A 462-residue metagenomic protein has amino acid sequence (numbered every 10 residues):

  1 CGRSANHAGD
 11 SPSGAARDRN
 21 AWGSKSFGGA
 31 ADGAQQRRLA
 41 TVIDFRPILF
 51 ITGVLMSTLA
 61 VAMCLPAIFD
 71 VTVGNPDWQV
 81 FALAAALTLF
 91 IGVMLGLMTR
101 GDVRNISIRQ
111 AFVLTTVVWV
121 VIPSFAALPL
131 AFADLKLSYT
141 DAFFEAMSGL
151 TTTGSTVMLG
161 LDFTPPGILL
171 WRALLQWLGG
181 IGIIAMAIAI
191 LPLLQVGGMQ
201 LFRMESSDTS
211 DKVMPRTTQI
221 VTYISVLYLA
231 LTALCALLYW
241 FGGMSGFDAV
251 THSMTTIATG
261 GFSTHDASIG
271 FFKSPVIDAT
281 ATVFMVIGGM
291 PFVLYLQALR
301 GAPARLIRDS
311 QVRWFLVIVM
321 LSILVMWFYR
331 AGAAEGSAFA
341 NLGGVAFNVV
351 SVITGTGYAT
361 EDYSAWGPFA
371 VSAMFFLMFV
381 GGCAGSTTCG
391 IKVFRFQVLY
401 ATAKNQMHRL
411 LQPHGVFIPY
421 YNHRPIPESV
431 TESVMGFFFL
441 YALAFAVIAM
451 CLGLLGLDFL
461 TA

Functional and structural regions predicted by a protein language model:
R3-A462: Membrane-proximal intracellular helices of multi-pass ion channels
